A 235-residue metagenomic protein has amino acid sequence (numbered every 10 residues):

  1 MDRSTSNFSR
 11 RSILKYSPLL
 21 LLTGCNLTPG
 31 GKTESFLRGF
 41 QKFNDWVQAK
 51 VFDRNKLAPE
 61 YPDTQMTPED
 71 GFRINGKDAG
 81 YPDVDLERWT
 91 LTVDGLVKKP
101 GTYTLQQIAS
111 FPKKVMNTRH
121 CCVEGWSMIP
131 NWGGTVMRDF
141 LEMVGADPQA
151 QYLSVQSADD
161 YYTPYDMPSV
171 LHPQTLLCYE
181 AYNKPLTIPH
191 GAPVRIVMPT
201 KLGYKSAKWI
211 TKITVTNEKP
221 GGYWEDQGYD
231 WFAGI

Functional and structural regions predicted by a protein language model:
M1-F8, S12, Y16-T23: N-terminal secretory signal peptides
T28-I235: Structured, non-membrane catalytic/scaffold regions adjacent to prosthetic-group chemistry
